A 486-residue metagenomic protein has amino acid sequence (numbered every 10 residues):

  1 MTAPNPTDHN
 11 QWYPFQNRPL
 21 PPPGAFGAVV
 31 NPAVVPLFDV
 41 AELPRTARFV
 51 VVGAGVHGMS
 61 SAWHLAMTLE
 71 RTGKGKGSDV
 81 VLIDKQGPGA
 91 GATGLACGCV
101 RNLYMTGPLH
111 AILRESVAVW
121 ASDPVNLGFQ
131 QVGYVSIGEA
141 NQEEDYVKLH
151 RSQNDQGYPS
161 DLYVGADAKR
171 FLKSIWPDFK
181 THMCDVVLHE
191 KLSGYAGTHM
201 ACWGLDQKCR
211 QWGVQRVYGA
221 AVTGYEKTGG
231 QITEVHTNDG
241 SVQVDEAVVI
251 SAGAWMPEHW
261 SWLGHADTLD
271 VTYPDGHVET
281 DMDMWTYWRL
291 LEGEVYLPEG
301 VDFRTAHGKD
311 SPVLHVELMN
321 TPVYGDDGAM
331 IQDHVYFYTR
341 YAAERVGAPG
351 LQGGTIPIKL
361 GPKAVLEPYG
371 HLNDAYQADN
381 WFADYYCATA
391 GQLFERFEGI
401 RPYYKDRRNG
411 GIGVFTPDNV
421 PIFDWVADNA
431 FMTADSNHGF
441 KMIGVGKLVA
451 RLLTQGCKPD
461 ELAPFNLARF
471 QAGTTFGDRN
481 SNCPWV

Functional and structural regions predicted by a protein language model:
M1-F49, M67-G75: Extreme N-terminal leader/targeting segments of oxidoreductases
A3-Q11, R18-G24, S122, N141-Y218 (+2 more regions): Flavin (FAD/FMN) cofactor-binding and adjacent substrate-gating region of FAD-dependent oxidoreductase domains
V51-G53, L82, V249: Hydrophobic Val/Ile/Leu positions in short beta-strands of Rossmann-like dinucleotide-binding domains
A54-M59, K85: Glycine-rich Rossmann-fold phosphate-binding loop(s) that bind the pyrophosphate of adenine dinucleotide cofactors
H57, P88, W255: Conserved Rossmann-like nucleotide-cofactor binding loop
S60, R101, Y225-Q231, T237-G354 (+2 more regions): Flavin-dependent oxidoreductases
H64-T68, S78-D79, K85-P159: Conserved FAD-binding subdomain of flavin-dependent enzymes
D384-V486: C-terminal catalytic lobe of FAD-dependent flavoproteins
